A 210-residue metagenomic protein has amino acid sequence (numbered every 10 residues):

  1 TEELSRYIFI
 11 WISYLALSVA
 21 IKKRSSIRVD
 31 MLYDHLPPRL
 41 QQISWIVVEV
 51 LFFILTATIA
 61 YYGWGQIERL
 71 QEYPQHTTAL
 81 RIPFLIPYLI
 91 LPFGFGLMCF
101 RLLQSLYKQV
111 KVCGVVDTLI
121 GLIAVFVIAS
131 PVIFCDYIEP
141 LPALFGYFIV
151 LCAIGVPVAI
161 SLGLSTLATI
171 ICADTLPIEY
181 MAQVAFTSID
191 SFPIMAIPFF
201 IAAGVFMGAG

Functional and structural regions predicted by a protein language model:
T1-I138: Alpha-helical transmembrane segments and membrane-interface helix-loop junctions in multi-pass membrane proteins
V112-G210: Alpha-helical transmembrane segments of multi-pass membrane transport proteins
